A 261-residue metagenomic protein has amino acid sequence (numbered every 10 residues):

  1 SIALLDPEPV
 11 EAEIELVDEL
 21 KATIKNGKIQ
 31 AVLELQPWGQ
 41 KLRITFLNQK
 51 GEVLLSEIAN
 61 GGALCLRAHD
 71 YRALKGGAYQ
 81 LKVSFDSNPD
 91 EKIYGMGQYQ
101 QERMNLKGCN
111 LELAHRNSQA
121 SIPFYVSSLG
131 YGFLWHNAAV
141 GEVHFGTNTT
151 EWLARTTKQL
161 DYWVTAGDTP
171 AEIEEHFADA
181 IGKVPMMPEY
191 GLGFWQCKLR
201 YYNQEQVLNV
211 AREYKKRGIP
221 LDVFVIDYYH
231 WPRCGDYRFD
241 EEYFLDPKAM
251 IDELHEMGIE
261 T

Functional and structural regions predicted by a protein language model:
S1-I181, P185-G191, C197-L199, Q206 (+5 more regions): N-terminal accessory segment at the very beginning of proteins
W195, Y229-P232: Aromatic-lined carbohydrate-binding surfaces of glycoside hydrolases
Y202-E205, L245: A generic structural signal for alpha-helix starts
V210-R217, D222, W231-E256: Catalytic cores of extracellular degradative/oxidative enzymes
